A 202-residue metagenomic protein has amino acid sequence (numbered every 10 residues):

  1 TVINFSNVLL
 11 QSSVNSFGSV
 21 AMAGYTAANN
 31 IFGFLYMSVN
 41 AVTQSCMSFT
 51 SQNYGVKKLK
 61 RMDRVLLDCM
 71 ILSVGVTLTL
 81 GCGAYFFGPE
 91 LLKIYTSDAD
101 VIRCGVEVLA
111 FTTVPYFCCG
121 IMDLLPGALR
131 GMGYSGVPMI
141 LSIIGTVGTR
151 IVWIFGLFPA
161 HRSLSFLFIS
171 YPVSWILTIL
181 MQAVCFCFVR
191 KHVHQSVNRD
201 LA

Functional and structural regions predicted by a protein language model:
T1-L9, S16, I31-S45, G81 (+5 more regions): Hydrophobic alpha-helical transmembrane bundles that constitute the permease/transmembrane domains of multi-pass
N4-N30, F34, Q52, E90-A99 (+1 more regions): Helix-terminus/linker motif at the lipid-water interface of multi-pass membrane proteins
V20-A21, S135-V137, S163-L164: Membrane-helix interface segments
G24-G88, C119-L141: Small-residue-rich hydrophobic transmembrane alpha-helices
T50-P115, L157-A202: Short alpha-helical transmembrane segments in multi-pass integral membrane proteins
T112, S142-I143: Short, contiguous acidic/charged loop-to-helix segments that flank catalytic cores in large enzymes
